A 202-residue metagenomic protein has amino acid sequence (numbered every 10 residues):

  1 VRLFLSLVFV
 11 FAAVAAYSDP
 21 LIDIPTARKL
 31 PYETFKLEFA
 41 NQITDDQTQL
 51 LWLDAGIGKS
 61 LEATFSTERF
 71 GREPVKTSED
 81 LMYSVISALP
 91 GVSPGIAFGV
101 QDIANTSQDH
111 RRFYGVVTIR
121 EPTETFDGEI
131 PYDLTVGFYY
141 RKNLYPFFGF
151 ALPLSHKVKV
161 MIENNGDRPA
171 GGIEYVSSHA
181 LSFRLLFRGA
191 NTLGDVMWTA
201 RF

Functional and structural regions predicted by a protein language model:
V1-F4: Positively charged n-region of N-terminal signal peptides that target proteins for export
V10-A13: N-terminal signal peptide c-region/cleavage motif recognized by signal peptidases
A16-F113, T118-Y132, L154-K159, E163 (+3 more regions): Transmembrane beta-barrel domains of Gram-negative outer membranes and organellar outer membranes
L134-V136: Eukaryotic tandem repeat interaction scaffolds
F138-P146: Catalytic phosphate/metal-binding cores of nucleic-acid and nucleotide-processing enzymes, i.e., regions that mediate
F147-A151, R168: A C-terminal functional module that forms or caps the active site or interfaces directly with catalytic machinery
D167-P169, H179: Extracellular beta-strand scaffolds
